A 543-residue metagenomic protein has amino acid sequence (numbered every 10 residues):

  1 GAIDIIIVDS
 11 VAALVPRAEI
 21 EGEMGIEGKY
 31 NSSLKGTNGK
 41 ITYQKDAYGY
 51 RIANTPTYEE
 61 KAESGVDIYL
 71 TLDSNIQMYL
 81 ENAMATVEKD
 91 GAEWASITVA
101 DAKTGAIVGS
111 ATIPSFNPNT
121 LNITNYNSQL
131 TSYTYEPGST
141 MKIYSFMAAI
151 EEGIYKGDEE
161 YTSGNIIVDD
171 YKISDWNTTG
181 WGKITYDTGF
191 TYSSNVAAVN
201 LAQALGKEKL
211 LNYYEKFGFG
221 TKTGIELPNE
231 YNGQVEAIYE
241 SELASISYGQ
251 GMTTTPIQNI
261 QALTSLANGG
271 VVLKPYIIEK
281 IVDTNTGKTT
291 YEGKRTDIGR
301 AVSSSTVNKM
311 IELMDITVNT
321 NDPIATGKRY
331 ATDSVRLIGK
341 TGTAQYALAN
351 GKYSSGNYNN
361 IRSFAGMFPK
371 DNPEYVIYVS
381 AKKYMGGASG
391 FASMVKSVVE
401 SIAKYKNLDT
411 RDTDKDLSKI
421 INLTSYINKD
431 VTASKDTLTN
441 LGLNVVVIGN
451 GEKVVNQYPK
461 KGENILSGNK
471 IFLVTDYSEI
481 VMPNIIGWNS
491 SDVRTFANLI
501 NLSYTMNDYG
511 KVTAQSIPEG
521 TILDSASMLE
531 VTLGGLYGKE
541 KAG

Functional and structural regions predicted by a protein language model:
G1: Walker A/P-loop NTP-binding active-site region of P-loop NTPases, recognizing the glycine-rich GxxxxGKT/S
I5-M24, K29: Conserved P-loop NTPase nucleotide-binding/switch module
G25-G65, K328-R329, S393: Small/polar-residue-rich segments within soluble enzyme cores
N38, D90-W94, E452, G510: Short, small/polar residue-rich loop motifs at catalytic or cofactor-binding pockets
K45-T57, L72, A95-Y135, Y144-V379: Beta-lactam-recognizing serine transpeptidase/beta-lactamase-like catalytic domain environment
I52-A95: Conserved, well-ordered alpha-helix/loop/beta-strand core segments that scaffold catalytic motifs
S64-I68, E93-A95, G157, G164 (+11 more regions): Envelope-exposed proteins and targeting segments
L348, V379-G543: Ligand-recognition elements built from short beta-strands and adjacent flexible loops
